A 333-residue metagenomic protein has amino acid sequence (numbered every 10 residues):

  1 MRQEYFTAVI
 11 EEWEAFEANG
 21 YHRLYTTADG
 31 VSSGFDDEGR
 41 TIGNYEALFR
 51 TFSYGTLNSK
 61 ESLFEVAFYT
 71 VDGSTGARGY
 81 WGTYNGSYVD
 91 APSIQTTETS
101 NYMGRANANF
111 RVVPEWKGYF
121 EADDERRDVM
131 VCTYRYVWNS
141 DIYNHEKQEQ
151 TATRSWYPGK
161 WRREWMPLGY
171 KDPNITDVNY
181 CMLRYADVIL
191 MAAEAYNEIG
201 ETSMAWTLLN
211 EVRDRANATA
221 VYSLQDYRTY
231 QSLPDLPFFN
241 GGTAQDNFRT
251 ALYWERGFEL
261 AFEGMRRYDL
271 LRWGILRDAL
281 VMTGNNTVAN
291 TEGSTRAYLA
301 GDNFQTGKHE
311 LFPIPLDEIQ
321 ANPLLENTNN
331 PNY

Functional and structural regions predicted by a protein language model:
M1-G76, A122-Y333: Acidic/polar-rich alpha-helix caps and helix-coil junctions
G79: Nucleotide-sugar donor phosphate/pyrophosphate-binding loop at the beta->alpha transition of glycosyltransferases
T83-A108: Short, cationic low-complexity segments
T96-T99, W116-Y119, W161: Intrinsic disorder/low-complexity segments enriched in polar/small residues
V112, W116, A122-D124: Hydrophobic helix-coil surface modules that form long, contiguous segments used for peptide/substrate interaction
